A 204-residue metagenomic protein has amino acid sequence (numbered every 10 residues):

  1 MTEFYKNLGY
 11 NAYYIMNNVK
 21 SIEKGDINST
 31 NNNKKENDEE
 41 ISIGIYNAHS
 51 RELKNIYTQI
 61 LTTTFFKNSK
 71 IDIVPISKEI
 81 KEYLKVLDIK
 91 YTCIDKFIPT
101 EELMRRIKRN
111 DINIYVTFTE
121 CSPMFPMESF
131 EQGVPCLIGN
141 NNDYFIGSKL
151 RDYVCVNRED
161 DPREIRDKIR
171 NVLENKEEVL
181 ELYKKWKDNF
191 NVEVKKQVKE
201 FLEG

Functional and structural regions predicted by a protein language model:
M1-S29: Donor nucleotide-sugar binding/catalytic pocket of nucleotide-sugar-dependent glycosyltransferases
S21-I22, K35-L87, C93: Conserved catalytic-core segment of nucleotide-activated headgroup transferases in glycan assembly
S77, I89-I107: Conserved active-site histidine-acidic residue motif and adjacent donor-binding/catalytic loop of glycosyltransferases
M104, P126-E131, F145: Short alpha-helical segment that forms part of, or immediately flanks, the ligand-binding pocket in carbohydrate-active
T117-T119: Aromatic "clamp/platform" in nucleotide-sugar-dependent glycosyltransferases that forms part of the donor/acceptor
P135-N141: Short hydrophobic beta-strand element within catalytic cores of glycosyltransferases and related nucleotide-activated
F145-R170: Change "using UDP/GDP/dTDP sugars" to "using nucleotide sugars
E159-R163, L173-G204: A charged, aromatic-enriched C-terminal amphipathic alpha-helix characteristic of glycosyltransferases across folds
